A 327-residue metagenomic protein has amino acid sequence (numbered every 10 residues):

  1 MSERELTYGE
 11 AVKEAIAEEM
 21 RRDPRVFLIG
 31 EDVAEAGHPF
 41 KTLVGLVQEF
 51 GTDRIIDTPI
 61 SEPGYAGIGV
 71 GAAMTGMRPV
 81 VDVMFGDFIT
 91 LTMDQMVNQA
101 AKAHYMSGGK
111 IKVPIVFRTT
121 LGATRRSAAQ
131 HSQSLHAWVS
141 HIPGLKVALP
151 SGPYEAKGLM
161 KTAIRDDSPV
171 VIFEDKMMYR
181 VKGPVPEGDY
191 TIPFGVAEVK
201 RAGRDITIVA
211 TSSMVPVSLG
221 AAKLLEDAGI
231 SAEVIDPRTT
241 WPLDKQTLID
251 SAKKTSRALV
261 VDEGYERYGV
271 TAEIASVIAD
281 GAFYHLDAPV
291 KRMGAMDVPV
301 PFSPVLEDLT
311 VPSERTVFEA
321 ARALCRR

Functional and structural regions predicted by a protein language model:
M1-P169, F173, D308: Thiamine diphosphate
V33, F40-E49, K110-V116, K176-R327: Thiamine diphosphate
